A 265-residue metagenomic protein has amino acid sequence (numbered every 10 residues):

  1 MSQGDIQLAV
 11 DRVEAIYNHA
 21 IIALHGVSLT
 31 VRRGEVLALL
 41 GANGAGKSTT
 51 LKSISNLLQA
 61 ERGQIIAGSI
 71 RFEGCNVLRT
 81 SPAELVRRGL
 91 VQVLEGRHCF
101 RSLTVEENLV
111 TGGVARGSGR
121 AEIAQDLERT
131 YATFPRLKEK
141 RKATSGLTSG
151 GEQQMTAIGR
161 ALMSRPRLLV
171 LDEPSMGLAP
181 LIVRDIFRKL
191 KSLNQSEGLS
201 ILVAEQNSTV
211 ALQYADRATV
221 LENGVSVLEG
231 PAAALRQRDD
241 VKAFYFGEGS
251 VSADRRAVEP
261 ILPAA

Functional and structural regions predicted by a protein language model:
S2-V10, I16-G26, R33, L58-G63 (+2 more regions): A short, flexible loop at the N-terminus of ABC-type nucleotide-binding domains that lies
N18-H19, L58-E61, V105-E122, T133-P135 (+2 more regions): ABC-type ATPase nucleotide-binding domains, specifically the catalytic core motifs of the NBD
L40-A42: The feature captures the beta-strand-to-loop junction immediately N-terminal to the Walker
L57-L58, S69-L85, A115-G119, P231-A232: ABC ATPase NBD Q-loop/coupling interface
T144-T148, E152: Conserved ABC ATPase signature
A161-L162: ABC ATPase C-loop
R165: Conserved catalytic motifs of ABC-family nucleotide-binding domains
R184-G198: Helical segment within the ABC ATPase nucleotide-binding domain
